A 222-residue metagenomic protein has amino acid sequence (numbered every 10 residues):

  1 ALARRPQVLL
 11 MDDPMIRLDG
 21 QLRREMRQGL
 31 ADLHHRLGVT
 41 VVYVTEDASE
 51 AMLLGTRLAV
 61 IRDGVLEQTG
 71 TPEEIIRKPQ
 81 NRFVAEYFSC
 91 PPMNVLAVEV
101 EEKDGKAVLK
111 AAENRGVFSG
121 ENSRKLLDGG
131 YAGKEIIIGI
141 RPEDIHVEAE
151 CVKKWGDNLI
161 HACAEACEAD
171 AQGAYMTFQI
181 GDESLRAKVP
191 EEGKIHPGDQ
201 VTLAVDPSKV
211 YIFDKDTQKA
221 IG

Functional and structural regions predicted by a protein language model:
A1-F83: ABC ATPase nucleotide-binding domains
K78-V100, D206: C-terminal boundary and immediately downstream tail of ABC-type ATPase nucleotide-binding domains
M93-E102, N158-A166: Structural detector for short beta-strands of small beta-barrel domains
D104-G105, C167-G173: Short, conserved beta-turn/loop elements at beta-strand boundaries and strand-helix junctions
K106-V108, A112-E165, G193-G222: Glycine/charge-rich catalytic "coupling/switch" loops of P-loop NTPases
V108-A112, G139, Y175-I180, K188: Short, acidic/hydrophobic/Gly-rich beta-strand patch recurrent on exposed beta strands that often constitutes part
V117-S119, L185-K188: A short macromolecule-binding patch
